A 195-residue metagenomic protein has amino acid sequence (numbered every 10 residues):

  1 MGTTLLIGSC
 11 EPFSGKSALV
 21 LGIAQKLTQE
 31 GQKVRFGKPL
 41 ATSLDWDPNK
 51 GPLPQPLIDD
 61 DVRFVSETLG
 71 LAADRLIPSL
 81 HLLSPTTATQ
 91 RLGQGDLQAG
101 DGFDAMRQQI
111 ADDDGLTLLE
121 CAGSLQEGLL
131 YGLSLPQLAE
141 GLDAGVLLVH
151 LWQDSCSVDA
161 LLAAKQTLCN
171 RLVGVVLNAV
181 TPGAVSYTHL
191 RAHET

Functional and structural regions predicted by a protein language model:
G2-L5: Extreme N-terminal starter segment of soluble prokaryotic enzymes
G8-C10: Residues at the beta-strand->loop junction immediately N-terminal to the Walker
F13: Walker A (P-loop) phosphate-binding loop of P-loop NTPases
K16: Conserved lysine of the Walker
L19: Hydrophobic positions on the alpha1 helix immediately C-terminal to the Walker A/P-loop
A24-L97: N-terminal phosphate/diphosphate-binding loop that engages ATP/GTP or pyrophosphate donors across diverse enzyme folds
Q98-P182: Phosphate/Mg2+-binding loops and adjacent switch elements in nucleotide/diphosphate-handling enzyme cores
T188-T195: Conserved small/polar residues in nucleotide/adenosyl-binding loops
